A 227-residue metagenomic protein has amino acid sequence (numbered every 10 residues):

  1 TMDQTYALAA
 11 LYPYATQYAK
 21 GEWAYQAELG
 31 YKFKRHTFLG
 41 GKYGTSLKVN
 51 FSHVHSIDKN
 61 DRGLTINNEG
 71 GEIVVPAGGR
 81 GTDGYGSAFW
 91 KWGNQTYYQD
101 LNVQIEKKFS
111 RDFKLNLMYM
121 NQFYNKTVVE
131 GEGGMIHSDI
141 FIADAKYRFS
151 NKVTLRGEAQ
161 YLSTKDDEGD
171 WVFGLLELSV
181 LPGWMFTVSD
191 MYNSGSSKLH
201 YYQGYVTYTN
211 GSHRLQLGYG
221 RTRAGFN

Functional and structural regions predicted by a protein language model:
T1-N227: Exposed, low-structure sequence patches enriched in small/polar residues
